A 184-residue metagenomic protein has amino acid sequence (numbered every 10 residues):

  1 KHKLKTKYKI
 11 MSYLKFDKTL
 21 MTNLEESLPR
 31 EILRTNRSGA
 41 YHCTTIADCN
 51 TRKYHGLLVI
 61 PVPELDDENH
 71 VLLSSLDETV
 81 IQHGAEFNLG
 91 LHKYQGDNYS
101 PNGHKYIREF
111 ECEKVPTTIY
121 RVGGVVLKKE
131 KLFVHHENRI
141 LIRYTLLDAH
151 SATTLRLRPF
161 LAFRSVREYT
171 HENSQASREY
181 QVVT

Functional and structural regions predicted by a protein language model:
K1-I10: Short, Lys/Arg-enriched N-terminal segments with co-localized hydrophobic residues within the first ~10-30 amino acids
K9-T184: Terminal accessory carbohydrate-recognition/targeting modules of carbohydrate-active enzymes
